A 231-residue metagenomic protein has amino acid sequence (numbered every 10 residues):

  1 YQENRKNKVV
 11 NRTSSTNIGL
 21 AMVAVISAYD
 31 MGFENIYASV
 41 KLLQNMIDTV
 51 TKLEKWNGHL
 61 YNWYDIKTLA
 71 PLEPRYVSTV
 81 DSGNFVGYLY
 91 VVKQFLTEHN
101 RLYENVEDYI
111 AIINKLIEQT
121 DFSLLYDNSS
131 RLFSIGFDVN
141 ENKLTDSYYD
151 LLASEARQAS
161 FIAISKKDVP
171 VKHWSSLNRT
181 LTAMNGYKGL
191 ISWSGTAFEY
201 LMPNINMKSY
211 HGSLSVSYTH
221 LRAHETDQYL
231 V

Functional and structural regions predicted by a protein language model:
Y1-T13, H59-D81, S129-Y148, R179-G195 (+1 more regions): Carbohydrate-binding/catalytic loop surfaces
V9-H59, T79-Y90: Long, well-ordered hydrophobic secondary-structure segments characteristic of membrane-embedded and membrane-proximal
G19-E34, N84-N100, R157-D168, M202-S213: Well-ordered alpha-helical scaffold segments within catalytic/enzyme domains
F33-S39, A70, Y148, Q158: Domain-scale activation on soluble regions of proteins
L89-F95, Y103-F198: Aromatic- and glycine-enriched pocket-lining scaffold segments that form the walls of small-molecule binding clefts
T219-T226: Conserved small/polar residues in nucleotide/adenosyl-binding loops
L230-V231: Hydrophobic alpha-helical segments, chiefly the membrane-spanning helices and signal/signal-anchor peptides
